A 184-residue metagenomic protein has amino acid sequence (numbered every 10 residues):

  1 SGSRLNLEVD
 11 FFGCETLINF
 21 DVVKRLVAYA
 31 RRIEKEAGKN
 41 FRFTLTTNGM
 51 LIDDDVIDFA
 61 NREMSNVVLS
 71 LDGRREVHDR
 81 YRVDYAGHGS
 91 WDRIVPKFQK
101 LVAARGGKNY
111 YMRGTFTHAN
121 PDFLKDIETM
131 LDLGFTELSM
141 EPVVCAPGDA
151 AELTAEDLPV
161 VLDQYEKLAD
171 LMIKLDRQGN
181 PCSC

Functional and structural regions predicted by a protein language model:
S1-D21, I57-E76, R80-Y81, I127-E152: Glycine/serine-rich loop-strand microenvironments at binding/catalytic pocket rims
S1-S3, R31-G38, V102-R105, K174-R177: Alpha-helix termini
N6-D10, N40-T44, N66-V68, N109-R113 (+2 more regions): Structural preference for beta-strand elements that scaffold enzyme active sites
E8-V9, G38, R75, G107 (+1 more regions): Generic intrinsically disordered, low-complexity segments enriched for polar/acidic and small residues
T16-V77, D84-P96, G114-K125: Canonical radical SAM enzyme core domain
R80-D92, Q99, A103-C184: Radical SAM enzyme [4Fe-4S]-AdoMet core and its adjacent flexible, acidic and glycine-rich loops/tails across
